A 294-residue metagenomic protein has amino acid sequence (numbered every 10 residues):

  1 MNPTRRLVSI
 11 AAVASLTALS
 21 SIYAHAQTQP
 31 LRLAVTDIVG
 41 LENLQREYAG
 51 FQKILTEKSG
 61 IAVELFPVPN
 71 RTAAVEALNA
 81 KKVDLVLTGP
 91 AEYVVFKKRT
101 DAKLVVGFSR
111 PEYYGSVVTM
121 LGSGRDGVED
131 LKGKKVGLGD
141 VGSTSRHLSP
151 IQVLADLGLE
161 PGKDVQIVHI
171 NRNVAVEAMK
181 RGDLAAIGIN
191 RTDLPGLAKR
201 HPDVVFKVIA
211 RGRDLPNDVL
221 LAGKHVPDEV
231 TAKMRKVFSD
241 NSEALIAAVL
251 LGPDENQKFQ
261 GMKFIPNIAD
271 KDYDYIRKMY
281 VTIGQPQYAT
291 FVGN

Functional and structural regions predicted by a protein language model:
R5-S9: N-terminal export leaders
S21-A26: Sec/Tat signal peptide C-region and signal peptidase I cleavage site
Q29-A34, V39-G50, A222-N294: An extracytoplasmic/periplasmic, membrane-proximal ligand-sensing/linker region
L31-G40, E129-R146: Short loop->beta-strand "edge-of-pocket" segments that line small-molecule binding or catalytic clefts across diverse
V35-D37, P67-R71, K81-V94, F108 (+2 more regions): Beta->alpha turn/N-cap motifs
E57-F66, D156-H169, V205, P286-N294: A local structural motif
V105-G127, V219-G223: Hydrophobic/proline-rich hinge and linker segments of small-molecule sensing/allosteric domains, predominantly
S123, K135-K236: Pocket-lining segment of extracytoplasmic ligand-binding domains
